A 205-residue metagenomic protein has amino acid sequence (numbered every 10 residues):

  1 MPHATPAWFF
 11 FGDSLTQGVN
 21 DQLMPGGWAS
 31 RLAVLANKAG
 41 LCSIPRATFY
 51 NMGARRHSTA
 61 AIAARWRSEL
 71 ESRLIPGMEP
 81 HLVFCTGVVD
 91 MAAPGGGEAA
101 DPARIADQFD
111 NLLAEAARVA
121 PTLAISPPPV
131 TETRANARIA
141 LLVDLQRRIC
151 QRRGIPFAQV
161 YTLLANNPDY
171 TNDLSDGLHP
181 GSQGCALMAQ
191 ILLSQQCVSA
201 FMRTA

Functional and structural regions predicted by a protein language model:
H3, V34, K38-T48, M52 (+1 more regions): Alpha-helical cap/lid subdomain in secreted, periplasmic, or secretory-pathway luminal O-acyl-processing enzymes
A4-Q22, A29-S30, R55-S58, M91: Catalytic nucleophile-elbow at a beta strand-turn-alpha helix junction centered on a G-D-S/GDSL motif, marking
L23-G26, A140: Short, conserved loop/turn and helix-capping segments at secondary-structure boundaries that abut family-defining
